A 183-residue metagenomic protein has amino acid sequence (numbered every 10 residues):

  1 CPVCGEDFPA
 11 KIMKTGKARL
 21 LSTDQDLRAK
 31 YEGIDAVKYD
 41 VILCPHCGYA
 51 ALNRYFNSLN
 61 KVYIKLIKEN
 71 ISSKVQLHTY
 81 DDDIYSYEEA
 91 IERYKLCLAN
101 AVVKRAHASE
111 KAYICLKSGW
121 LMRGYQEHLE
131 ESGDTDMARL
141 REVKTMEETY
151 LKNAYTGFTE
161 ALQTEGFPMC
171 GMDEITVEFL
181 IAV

Functional and structural regions predicted by a protein language model:
C1-E69: N-terminal cysteine/histidine-rich coordination modules
F8, A101-K104, M122, F158-A161 (+1 more regions): Alpha-helical junction/boundary sensor with strong preference for TPR arrays
S22-E32, L66-Q76, H128-N153: Short coil/linker segments at helix-helix boundaries
E69-H78, Y85-L98, V103-R139, M172-V183: Amphipathic alpha-helical repeat scaffolds of TPR domains
D83-C97, V143-T159: Helix-turn-helix repeat elements of alpha-solenoid scaffolds
Y150-V183: Long C-terminal interaction/binding lobes of large macromolecular proteins
